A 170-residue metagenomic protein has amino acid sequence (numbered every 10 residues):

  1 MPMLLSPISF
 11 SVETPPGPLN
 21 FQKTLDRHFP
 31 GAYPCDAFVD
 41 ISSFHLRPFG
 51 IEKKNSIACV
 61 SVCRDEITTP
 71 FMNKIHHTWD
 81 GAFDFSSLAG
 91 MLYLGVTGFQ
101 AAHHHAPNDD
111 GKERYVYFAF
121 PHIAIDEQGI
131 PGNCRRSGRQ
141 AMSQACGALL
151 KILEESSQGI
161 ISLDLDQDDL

Functional and structural regions predicted by a protein language model:
M1-I57, C63-D65, W79-F83, L88-Y115 (+1 more regions): Divalent-metal-activated hydrolytic enzyme cores
T69-I75, V96-T97: Short, glycine/acidic-enriched capping/hinge loops at junctions between secondary-structure elements
F118-A119: N-terminal, polar/Ser/Thr-rich
